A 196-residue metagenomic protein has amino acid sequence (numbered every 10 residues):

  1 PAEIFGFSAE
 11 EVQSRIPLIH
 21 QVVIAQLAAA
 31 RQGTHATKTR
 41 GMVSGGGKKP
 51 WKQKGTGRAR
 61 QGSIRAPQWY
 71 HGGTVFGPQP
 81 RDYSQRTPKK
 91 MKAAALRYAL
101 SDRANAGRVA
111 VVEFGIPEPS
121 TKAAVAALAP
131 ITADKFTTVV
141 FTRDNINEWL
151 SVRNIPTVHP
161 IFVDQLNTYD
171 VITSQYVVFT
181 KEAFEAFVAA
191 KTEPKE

Functional and structural regions predicted by a protein language model:
P1-Q32, G77-E196: Extended polybasic, low-complexity segments that bind anionic RNA or targeting/receptor surfaces
K38-F76: Glycine/serine-rich anion-binding loops at beta->alpha junctions that coordinate negatively charged ligand groups
